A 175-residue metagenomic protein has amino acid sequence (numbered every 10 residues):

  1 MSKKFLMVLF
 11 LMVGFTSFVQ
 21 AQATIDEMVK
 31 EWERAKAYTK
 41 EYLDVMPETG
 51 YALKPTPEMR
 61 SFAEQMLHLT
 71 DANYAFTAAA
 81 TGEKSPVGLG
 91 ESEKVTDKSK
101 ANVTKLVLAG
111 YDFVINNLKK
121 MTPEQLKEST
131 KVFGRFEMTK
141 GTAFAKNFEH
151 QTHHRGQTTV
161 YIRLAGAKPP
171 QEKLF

Functional and structural regions predicted by a protein language model:
M1-T24: Bacterial Sec-dependent N-terminal signal peptides
F5-L6, Q22-D26, V95-V107, Y161-F175: Iron-associated oxidoreductase/ferritin-like identity signal
A23-D26, F62-A72, A109-N117: Short, mixed-charge, low-aromatic patches
V29, E33, K40, E48-E91 (+1 more regions): Short, contiguous alpha-helical
Y38-E41, V45, F113-N117, Q157: Solvent-exposed, charged/polar functional surfaces in cytosolic regulatory/catalytic domains
M46-T49, M121: Short, solvent-exposed, charged loop/turn and helix-capping segments that join or cap alpha-helices on peripheral
V95-K131, T139-H150: Acidic/histidine-rich alpha-helical segments that form the ligand environment of transition-metal centers
